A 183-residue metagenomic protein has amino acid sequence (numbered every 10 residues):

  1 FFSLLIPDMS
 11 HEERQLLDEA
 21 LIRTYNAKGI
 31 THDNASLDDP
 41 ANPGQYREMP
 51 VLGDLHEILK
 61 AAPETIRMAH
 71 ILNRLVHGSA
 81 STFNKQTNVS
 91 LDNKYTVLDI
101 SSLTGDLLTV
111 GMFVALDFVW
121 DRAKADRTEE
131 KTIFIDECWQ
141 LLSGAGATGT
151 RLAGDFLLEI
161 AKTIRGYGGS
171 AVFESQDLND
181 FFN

Functional and structural regions predicted by a protein language model:
F1-F173: P-loop NTPase motor domains
E174-L178: Conserved helicase ATPase motor motifs in RecA-like P-loop NTPase domains
D180-N183: Short regulatory helix/loop adjacent to the ATP-binding pocket of P-loop NTPases
